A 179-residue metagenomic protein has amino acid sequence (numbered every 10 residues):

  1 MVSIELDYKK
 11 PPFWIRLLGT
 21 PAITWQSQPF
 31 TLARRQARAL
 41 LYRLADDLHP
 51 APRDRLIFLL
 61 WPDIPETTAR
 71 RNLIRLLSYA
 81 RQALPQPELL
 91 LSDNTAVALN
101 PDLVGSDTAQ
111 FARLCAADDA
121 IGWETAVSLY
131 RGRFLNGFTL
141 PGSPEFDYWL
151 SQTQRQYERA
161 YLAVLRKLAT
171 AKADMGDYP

Functional and structural regions predicted by a protein language model:
M1-P179: Intrinsically disordered, low-complexity protein-interaction/activation regions
